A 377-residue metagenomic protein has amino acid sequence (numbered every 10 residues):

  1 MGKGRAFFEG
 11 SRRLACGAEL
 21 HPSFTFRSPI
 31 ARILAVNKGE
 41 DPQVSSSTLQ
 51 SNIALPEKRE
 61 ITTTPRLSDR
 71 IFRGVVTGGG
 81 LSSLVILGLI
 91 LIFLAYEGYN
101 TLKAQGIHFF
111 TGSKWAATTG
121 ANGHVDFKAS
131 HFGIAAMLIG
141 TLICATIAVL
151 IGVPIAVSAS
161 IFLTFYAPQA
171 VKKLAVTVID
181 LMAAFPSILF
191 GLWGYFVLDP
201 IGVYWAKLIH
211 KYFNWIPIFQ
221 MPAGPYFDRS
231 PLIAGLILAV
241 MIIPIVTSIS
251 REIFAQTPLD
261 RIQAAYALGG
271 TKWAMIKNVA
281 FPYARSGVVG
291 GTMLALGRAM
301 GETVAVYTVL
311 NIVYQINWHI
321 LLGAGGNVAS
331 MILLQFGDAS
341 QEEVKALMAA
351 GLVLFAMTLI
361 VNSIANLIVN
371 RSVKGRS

Functional and structural regions predicted by a protein language model:
K3-F8, R13-C16, P22-G80, A365-S377: Transmembrane alpha-helical segments of polytopic membrane transport and secretion proteins
K58-R70, G74-V75, A95-A148, P168 (+2 more regions): Periplasmic/extracellular loop-to-transmembrane helix junction in inner-membrane transport proteins
A104-A135, F190-V240, I320-L322: Membrane-interfacial helix termini and adjacent extracytoplasmic/periplasmic loops of multi-pass transporters
A135, I139, I143-I151, I155 (+4 more regions): Hydrophobic alpha-helical transmembrane segments of multipass integral membrane proteins, especially permease/channel
A148-I179, A365-R371: Transmembrane-helix boundary motif in ABC transporter permease subunits
V178-L181, F185, L189, V246-I253 (+3 more regions): Transmembrane alpha-helices
R251-A255, L259, Y266, L334-S377: C-terminal transmembrane helix and the adjacent membrane-cytosol boundary/short C-terminal tail of inner/organellar
L296-Q341: Glycine-rich helix-loop "coupling/hinge" segments at transmembrane-helix boundaries in multipass transporters
